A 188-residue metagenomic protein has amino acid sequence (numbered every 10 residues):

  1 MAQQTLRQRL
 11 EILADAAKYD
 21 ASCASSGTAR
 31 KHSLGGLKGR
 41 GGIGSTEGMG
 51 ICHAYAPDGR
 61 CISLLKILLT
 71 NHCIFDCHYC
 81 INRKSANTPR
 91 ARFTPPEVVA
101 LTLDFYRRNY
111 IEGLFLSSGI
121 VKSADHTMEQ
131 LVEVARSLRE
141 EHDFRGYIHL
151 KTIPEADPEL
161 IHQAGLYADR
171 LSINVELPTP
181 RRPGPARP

Functional and structural regions predicted by a protein language model:
M1-H72: Flexible, acidic/Gly-rich N-terminal and inter-domain linker regions that tether and position cofactor-handling modules
E11-D15, G41-G42, F75-H78, E112 (+1 more regions): A broad, low-specificity signal for short, low-complexity segments enriched in glycine/proline and polar/charged
L34-K38, L69-I74, F105, H126-V132: Short low-complexity stretches enriched in small and charged residues
C52-Y55, D104, I161: Short, flexible, glycine/charge-rich loop motifs used to bind or transfer phosphoryl groups or to couple energy/partner
S63, D76-Y79, A91: Short N-terminal amphipathic alpha-helices
N71-R83: Local cysteine-cluster metal-coordination motifs and their immediate loop/turn environment, predominantly Fe-S cluster
R83-V98, Y106-V132, S137-P188: Core AdoMet radical
